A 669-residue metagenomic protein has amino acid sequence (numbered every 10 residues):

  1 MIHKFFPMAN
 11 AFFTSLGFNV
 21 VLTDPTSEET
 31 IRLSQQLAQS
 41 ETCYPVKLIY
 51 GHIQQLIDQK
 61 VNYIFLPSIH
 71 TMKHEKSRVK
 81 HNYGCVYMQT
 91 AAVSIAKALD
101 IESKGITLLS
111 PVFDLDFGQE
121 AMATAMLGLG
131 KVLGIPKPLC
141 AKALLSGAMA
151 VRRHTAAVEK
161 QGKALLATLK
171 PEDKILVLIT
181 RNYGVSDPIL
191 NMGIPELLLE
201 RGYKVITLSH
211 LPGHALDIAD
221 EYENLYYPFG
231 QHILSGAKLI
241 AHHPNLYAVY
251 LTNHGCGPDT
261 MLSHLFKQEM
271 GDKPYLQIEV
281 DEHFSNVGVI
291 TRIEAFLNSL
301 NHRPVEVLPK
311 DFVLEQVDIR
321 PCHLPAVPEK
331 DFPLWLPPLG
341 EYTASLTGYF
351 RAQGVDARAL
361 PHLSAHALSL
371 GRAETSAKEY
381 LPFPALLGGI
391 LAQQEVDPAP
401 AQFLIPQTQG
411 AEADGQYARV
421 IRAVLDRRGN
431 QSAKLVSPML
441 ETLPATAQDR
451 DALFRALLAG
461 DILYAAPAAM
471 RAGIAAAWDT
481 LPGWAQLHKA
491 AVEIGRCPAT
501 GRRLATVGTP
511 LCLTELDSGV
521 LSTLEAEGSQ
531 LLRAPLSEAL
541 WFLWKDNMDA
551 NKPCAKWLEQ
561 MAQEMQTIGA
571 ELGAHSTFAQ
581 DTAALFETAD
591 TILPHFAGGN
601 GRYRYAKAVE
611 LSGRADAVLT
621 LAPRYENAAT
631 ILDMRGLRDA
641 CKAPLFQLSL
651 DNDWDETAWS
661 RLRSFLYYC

Functional and structural regions predicted by a protein language model:
M1-C669: An N-terminal assembly and electron-transfer interface module characteristic of large anaerobic redox and radical
